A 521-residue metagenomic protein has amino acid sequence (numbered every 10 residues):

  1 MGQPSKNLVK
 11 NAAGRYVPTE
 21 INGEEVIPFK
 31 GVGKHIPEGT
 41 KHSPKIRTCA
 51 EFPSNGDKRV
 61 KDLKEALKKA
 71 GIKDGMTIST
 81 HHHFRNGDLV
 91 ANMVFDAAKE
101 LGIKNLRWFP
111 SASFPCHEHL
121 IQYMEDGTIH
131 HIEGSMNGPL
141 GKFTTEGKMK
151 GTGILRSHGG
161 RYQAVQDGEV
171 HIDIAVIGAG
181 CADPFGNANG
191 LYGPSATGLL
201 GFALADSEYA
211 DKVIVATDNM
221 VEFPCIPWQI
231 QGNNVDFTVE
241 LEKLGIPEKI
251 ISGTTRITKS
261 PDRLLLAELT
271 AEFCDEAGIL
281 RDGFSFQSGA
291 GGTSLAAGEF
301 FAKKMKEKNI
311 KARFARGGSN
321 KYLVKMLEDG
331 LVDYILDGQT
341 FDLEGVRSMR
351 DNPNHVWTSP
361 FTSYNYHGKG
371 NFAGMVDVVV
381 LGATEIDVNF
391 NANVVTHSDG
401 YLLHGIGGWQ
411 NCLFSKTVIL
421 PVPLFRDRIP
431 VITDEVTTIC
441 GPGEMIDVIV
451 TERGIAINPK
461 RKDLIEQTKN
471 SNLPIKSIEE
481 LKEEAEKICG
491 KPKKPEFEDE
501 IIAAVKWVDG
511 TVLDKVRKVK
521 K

Functional and structural regions predicted by a protein language model:
G2-K521: Conserved alpha/beta enzyme-core scaffold
